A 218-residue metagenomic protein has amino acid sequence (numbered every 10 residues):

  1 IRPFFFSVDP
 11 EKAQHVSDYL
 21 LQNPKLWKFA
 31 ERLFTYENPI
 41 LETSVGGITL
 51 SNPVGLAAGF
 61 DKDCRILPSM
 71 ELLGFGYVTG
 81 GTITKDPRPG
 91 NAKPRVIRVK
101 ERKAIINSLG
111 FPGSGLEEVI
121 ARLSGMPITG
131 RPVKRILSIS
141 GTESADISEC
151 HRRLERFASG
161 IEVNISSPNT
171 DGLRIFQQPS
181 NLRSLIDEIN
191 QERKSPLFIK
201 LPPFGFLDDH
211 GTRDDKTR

Functional and structural regions predicted by a protein language model:
I1-R135, T142: N-terminal capping/small domains of soluble enzymes
A57-G59, G81, I136-S140, E162-S166 (+1 more regions): A cross-family glycoside hydrolase active-site/sugar-binding cleft signature
N107, S138, T170-L173: Conserved short-loop catalytic and cofactor-binding motifs
S144-R218: Alpha/beta enzyme core
